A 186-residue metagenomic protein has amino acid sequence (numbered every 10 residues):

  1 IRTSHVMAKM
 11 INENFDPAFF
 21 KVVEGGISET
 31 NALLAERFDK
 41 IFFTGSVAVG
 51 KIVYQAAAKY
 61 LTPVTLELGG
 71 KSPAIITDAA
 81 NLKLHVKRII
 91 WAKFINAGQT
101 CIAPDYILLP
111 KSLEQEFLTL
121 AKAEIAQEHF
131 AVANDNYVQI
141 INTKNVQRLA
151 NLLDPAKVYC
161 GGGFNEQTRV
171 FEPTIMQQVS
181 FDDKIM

Functional and structural regions predicted by a protein language model:
I1-A18, L61: Conserved small-residue-rich beta-alpha loop and adjacent elements that most often cradle the phosphate/pyrophosphate
I1-R2, I27-E29, A48-V49, K59: Short alpha-helical
S4, K21-D39: A structured beta-alpha segment of the ubiquitous adenosine-cofactor-binding alpha/beta core
K9, E13, A35, Q55 (+1 more regions): Short, well-ordered alpha-helices that flank and scaffold nucleotide-derived cofactor binding pockets
N14-K21, E36, T44, A48-K51: Phosphate/pyrophosphate-binding betaalpha-module
V23-G26, T44, A92: Conserved residues at the C-terminal ends of beta-strands
K40, A48-K184: ALDH superfamily catalytic-core signature
